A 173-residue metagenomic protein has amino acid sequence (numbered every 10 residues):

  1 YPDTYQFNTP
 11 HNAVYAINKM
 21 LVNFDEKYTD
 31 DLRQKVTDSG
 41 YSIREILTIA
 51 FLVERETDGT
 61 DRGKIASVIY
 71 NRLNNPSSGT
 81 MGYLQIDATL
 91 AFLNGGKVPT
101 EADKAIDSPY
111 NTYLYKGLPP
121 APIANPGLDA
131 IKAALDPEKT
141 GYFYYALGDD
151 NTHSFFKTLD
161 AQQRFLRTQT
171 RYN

Functional and structural regions predicted by a protein language model:
Y1-N173: Bacterial extracytoplasmic/cell-wall-associated proteins, especially those involved in peptidoglycan
